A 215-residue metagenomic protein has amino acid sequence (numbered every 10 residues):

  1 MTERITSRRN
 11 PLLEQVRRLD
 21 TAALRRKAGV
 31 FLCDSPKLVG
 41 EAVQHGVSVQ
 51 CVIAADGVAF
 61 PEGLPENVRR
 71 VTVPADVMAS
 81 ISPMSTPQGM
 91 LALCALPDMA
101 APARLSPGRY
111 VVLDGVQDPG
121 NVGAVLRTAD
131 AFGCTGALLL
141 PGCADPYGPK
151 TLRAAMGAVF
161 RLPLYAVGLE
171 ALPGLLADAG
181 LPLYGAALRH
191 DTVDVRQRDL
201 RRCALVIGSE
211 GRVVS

Functional and structural regions predicted by a protein language model:
M1-S85: N-terminal positively charged helical leader segments and presequences
K27, S48, Q88, S106-G108 (+2 more regions): Short coil/turn connectors at secondary-structure junctions
F31-L32, Q50-D56, P182-A187, L205-G208: Short, hydrophobic beta-strand segments that form beta-sheet elements in well-ordered domains
Q44, P97-D98, A103-D191: RNA substrate-binding interface of SAM-dependent RNA methyltransferases
G57, P141-C143, G211: Short, ordered loop/turn segments at secondary-structure junctions
A92: Glycine-rich phosphate-binding loops that contact phosphosugars or nucleotide phosphates
Y184-S215: Active-site/ligand-binding-proximal alpha/beta "capping" segment
